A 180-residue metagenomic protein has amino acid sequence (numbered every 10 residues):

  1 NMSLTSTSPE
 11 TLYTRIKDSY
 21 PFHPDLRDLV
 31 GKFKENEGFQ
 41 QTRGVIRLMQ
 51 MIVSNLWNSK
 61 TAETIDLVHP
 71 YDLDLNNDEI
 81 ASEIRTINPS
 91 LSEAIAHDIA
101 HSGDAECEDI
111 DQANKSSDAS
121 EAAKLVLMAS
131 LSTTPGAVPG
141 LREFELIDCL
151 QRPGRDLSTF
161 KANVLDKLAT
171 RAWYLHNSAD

Functional and structural regions predicted by a protein language model:
M2-A122, S132-F144, C149-F160, T170-D180: C-terminal helical "lid" subdomain and adjoining coupling/linker elements of P-loop NTPases
L125-A129: Short amphipathic alpha-helical elements of helix-turn-helix/winged-helix folds
A162-D166: Short, hydrophobic-biased segments on the C-terminal half of alpha helices that form "recognition helices"
